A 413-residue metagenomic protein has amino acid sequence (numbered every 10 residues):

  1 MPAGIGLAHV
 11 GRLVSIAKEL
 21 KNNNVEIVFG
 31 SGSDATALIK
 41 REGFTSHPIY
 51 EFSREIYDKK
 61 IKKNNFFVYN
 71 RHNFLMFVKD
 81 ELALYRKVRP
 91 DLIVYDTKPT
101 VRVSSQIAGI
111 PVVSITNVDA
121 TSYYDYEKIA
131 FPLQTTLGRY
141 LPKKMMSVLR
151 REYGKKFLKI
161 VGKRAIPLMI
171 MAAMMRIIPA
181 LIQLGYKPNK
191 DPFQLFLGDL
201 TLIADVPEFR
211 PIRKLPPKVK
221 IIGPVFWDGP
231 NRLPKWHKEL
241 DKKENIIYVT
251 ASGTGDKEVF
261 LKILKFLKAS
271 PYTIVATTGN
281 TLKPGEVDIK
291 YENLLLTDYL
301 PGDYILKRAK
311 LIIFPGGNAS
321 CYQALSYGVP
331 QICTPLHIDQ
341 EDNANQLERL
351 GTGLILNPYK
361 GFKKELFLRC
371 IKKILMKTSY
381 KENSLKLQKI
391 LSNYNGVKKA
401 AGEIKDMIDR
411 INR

Functional and structural regions predicted by a protein language model:
M1-K143, K262, T273-Y304, R308-I411: Glycosyltransferase specificity loop/lid
A17, D205-L311: Donor-nucleotide binding loops and adjacent catalytic segments primarily of GT-B fold Leloir glycosyltransferases
N64-N70, Y85, A172-I178, N245-G253: Short, basic, glycine/proline-bearing loop/turn elements
L75-M76, Y95, I182-K187, W227-R232 (+1 more regions): Short gly/ser/thr-rich secondary-structure transition/capping motifs
V113-P211, P217-K218: Active-site-proximal region of nucleotide-activated glycan assembly enzymes, centered on histidine/acidic-rich loops
A172, R176-L184, E239, F266 (+3 more regions): Residues that form generic nucleotide/phosphate-binding pockets
